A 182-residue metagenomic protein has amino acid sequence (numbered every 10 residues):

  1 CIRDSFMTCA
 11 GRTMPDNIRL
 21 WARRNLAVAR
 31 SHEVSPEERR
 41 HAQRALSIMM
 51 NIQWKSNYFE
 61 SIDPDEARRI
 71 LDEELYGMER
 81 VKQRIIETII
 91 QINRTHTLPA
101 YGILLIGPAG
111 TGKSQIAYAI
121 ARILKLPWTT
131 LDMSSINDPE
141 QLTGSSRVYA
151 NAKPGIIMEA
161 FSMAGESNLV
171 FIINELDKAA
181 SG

Functional and structural regions predicted by a protein language model:
C1-I2: Short, small-residue-biased leader/transition segments that mark boundaries at the very start of proteins
G11-R24: Long, basic/Gly/Ser/Thr-rich N-terminal segments that mediate initial subcellular attachment or targeting
R23-R39, Q43-Y58, I62-I106, I157 (+1 more regions): Pre-Walker A (pre-P-loop) alpha-helix and adjacent loop at the N terminus of AAA/AAA+ ATPase modules, a conserved
A45, I85, S114-A117, A121 (+2 more regions): Conserved RecA-like P-loop NTPase ATPase core
Y58-P64, S134-I136, V170: Flexible hinge/switch segments at interdomain interfaces of large molecular machines
P99-M133, S162: Walker A/P-loop
I123-K153, A160: AAA+/P-loop NTPase substrate/partner-engagement loops
G165-G182: Conserved AAA+/SF3 P-loop NTPase catalytic/coupling segment centered on the Walker-B
